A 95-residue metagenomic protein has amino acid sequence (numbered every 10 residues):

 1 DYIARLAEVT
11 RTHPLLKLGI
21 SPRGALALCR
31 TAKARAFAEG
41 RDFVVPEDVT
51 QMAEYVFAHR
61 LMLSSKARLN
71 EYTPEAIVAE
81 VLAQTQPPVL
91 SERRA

Functional and structural regions predicted by a protein language model:
D1, T10-A95: C-terminal engagement/docking regions of AAA+ P-loop ATPases
L6: Helix-loop-beta hinge of the Bergerat
